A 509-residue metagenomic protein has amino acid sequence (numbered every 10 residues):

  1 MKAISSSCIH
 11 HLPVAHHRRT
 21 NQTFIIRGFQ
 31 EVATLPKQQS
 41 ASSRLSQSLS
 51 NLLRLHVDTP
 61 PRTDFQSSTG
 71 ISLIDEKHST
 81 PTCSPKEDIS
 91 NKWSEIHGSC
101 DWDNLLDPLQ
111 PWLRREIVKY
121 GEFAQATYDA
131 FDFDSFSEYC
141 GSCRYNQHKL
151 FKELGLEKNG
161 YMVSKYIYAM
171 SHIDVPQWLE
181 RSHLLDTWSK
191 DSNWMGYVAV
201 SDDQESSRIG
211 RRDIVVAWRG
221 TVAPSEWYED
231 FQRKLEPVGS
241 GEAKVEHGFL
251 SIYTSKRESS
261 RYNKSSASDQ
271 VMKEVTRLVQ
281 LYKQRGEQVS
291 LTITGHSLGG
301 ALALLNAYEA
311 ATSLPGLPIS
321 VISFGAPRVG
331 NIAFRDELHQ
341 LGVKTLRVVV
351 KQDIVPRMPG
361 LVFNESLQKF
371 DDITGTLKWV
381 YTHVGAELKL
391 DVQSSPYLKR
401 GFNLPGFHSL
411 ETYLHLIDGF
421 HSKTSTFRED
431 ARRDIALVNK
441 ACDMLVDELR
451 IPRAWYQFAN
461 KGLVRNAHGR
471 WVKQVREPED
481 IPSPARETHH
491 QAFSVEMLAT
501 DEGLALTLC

Functional and structural regions predicted by a protein language model:
M1-K37: N-terminal chloroplast transit peptides
I25-R115, F123, C509: N-terminal organelle-targeting presequences
P81-S84, S90, K190-M195, V200-D203 (+3 more regions): Alpha/beta hydrolase fold serine-hydrolase catalytic domain that processes acyl esters and thioesters
K86, Y120-A126, S171: Short secondary-structure subsegments characteristic of cysteine-rich extracellular domains
R115-K119, F131: An alpha-helical repeat/solenoid feature that recognizes helix-turn-helix modules
F133-G141, K149, L156, Y161 (+1 more regions): Alpha-helical bundle cores of large, well-folded domains in eukaryotic cytoskeletal and signaling proteins
N146-D202: Extended, Lys/Arg-enriched charged tracts that mediate electrostatic binding to polyanionic substrates
G295-G299, A303: Gly/Ala-rich beta-loop-alpha elbow adjacent to hydrolase catalytic centers
